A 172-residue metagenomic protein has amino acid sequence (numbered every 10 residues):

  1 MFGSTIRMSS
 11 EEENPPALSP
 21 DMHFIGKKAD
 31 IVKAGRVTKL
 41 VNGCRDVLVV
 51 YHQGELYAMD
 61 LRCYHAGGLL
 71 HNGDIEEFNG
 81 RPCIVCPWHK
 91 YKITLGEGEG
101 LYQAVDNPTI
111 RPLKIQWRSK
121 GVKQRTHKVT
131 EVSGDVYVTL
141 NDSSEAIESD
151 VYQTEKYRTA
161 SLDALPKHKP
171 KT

Functional and structural regions predicted by a protein language model:
F2-C83, T94, N107-T172: N-terminal pre-ligand scaffold of iron-sulfur
A66, W88-H89, E97: Short Cys/His-rich metal-coordination motifs, predominantly Zn2+-binding knuckles/fingers
G98-Y102: Metal-dependent catalytic neighborhoods of phosphoester/phosphodiester hydrolases
